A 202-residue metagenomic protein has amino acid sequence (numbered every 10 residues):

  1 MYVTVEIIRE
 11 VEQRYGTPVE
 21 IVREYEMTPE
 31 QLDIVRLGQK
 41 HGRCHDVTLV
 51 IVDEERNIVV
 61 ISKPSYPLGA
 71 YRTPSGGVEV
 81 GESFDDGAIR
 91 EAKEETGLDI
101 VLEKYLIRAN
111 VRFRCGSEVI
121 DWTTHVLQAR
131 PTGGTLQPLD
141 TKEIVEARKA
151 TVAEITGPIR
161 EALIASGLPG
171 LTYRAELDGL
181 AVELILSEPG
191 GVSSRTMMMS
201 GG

Functional and structural regions predicted by a protein language model:
M1-T4, K142-G202: Nudix hydrolase/Nudix homology domain
Y2-T48: Acidic, metal-coordinating catalytic segment for phosphate/diphosphate chemistry, firing primarily on the Nudix
C44-D46, Y66-L68, T73, I120-T124: Short connector loops at helix/strand junctions that flank enzyme active sites, especially segments positioning acidic
T48-V50, N57-V59, V126: Residues embedded in well-ordered beta-strands
I51-D53, R130-P131: Residue-level signal for short segments within beta-strands and strand-turn junctions of well-structured beta-sheet
D53-E94: Conserved Nudix-box catalytic region and its N-terminal flanking loop in Nudix hydrolases and closely related
V78-V101, N110-S166: Unchanged
L106-I107: Local beta-strand/beta-hairpin segments that build beta-sheet-rich folds
